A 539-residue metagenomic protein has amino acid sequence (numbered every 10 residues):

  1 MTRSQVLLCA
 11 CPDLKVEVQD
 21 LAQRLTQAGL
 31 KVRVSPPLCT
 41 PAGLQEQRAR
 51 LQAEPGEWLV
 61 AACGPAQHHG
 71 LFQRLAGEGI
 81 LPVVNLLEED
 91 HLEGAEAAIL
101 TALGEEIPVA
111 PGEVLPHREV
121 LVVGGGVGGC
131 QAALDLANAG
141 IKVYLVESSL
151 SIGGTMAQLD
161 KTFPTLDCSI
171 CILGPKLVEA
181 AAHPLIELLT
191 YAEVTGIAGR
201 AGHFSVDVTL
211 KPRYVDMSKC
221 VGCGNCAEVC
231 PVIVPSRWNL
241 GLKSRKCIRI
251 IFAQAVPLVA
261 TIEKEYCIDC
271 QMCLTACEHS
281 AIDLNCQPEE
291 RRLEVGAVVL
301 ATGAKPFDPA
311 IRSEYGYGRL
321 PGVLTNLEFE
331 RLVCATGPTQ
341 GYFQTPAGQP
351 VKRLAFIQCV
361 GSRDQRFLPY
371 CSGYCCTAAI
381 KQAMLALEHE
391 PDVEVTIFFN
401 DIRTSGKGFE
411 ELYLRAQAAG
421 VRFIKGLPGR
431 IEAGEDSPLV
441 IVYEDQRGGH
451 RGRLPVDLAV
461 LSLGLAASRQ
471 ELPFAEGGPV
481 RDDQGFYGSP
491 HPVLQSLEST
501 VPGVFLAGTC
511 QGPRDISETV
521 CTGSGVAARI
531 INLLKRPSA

Functional and structural regions predicted by a protein language model:
M1-A539: Residues forming the flavin
